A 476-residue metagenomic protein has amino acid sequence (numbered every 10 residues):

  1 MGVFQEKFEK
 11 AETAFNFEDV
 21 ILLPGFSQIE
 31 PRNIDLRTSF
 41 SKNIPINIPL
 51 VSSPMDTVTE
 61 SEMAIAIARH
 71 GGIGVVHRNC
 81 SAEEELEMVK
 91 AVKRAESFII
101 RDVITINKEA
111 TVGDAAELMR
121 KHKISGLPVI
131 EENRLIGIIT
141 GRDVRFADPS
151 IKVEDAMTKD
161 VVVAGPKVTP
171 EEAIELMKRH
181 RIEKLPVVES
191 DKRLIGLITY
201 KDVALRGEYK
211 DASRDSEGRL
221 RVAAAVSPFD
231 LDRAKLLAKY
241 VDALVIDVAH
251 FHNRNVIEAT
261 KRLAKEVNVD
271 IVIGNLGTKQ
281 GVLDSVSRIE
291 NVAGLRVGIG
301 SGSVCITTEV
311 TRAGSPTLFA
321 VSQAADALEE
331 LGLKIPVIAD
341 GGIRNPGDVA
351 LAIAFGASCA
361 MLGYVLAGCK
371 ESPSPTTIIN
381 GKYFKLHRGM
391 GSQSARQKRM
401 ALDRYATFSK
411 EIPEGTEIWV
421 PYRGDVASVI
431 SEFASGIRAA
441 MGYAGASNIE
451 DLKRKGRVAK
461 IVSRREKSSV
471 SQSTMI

Functional and structural regions predicted by a protein language model:
M1-G25, A164-G165, A225, R312-A339 (+1 more regions): Alpha/beta catalytic cores of nucleotide-metabolism and tRNA/nucleoside-modifying enzymes
R37, I46-I48, K90-I104, A110 (+5 more regions): Bateman (tandem CBS) regulatory domains
P45-V51, F98-V103, D215-A225, A264-G274 (+2 more regions): Short beta-strand/loop segments at the ligand-binding rim of alpha/beta enzyme cores
P54-D56, I106-K123, I130-E131, A164-I182 (+3 more regions): The conserved cystathionine-beta-synthase
E62-I65, D232-Y240, I271, G277-V297 (+1 more regions): Catalytic cores of alpha/beta
I67, M119, L127-R142, A156 (+2 more regions): A glycine-centered beta-loop-beta connector
R69-E84, A243-N253, N291-T311, I343-T377: Glycine-rich phosphate-binding active-site loops on the catalytic face of alpha/beta enzymes
C80-K90, R193-S213, D230-D232, V248-D270 (+3 more regions): Active-site-adjacent beta->alpha loops and helix N-cap segments on the catalytic face of soluble alpha/beta enzymes
